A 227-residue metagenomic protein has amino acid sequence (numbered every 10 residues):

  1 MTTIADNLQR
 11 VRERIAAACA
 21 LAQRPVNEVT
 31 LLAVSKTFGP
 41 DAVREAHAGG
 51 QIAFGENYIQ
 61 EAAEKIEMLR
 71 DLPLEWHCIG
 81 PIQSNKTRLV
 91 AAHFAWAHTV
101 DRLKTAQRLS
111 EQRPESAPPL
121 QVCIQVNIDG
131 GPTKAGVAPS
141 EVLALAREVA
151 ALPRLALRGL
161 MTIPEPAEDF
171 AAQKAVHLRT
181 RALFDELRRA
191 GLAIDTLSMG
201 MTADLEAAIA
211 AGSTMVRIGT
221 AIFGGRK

Functional and structural regions predicted by a protein language model:
M1-A203, I209-A211: Conserved alpha/beta-domain cores
A207-A210, I218, I222-K227: Expand to "…catalyze enediolate/carbanion chemistry for C-C bond making/breaking, isomerization, decarboxylation
